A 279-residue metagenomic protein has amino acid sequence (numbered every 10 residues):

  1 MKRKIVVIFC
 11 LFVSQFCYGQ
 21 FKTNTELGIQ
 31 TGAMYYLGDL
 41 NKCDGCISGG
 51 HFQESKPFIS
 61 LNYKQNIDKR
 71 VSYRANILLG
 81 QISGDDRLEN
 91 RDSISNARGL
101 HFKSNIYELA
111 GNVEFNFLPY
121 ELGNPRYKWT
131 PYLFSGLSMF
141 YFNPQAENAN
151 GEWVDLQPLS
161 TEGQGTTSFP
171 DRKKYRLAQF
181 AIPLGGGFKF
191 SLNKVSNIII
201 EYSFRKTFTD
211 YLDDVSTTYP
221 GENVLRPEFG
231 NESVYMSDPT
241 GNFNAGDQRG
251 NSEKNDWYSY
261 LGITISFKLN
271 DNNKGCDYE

Functional and structural regions predicted by a protein language model:
F21, H51-K56, H101-I106, P125-Y127 (+2 more regions): Short sequence motifs at beta-strands and strand-loop junctions characteristic of Gram-negative outer-membrane
T25, S55-L61, Y107-G111, P131 (+2 more regions): Hydrophobic, lipid-facing positions within transmembrane beta-strands of outer-membrane proteins
I29-A33, L61-Q65, G111-F117, S135-M139 (+3 more regions): Residues on the lipid-exposed face of transmembrane beta-strands in outer-membrane beta-barrel proteins
M34-N62: Surface-exposed strand-loop-strand hairpins of Gram-negative outer-membrane beta-barrel proteins
L37, R70-Y73, E121, K194-I198 (+1 more regions): Repeated loop/turn-to-beta-strand initiation elements of outer-membrane beta-barrel proteins
D44-H51, I94-F102, Y120, S168-K174 (+1 more regions): Extracellular loop and loop/strand-boundary signature of outer-membrane beta-barrel proteins
K69-P158: Gram-negative (and chloroplast) outer-membrane scaffold detector with strong preference for beta-barrel transmembrane
N193-E279: Predominantly the C-terminal beta-signal and adjacent terminal strand-loop region of outer-membrane beta-barrel
